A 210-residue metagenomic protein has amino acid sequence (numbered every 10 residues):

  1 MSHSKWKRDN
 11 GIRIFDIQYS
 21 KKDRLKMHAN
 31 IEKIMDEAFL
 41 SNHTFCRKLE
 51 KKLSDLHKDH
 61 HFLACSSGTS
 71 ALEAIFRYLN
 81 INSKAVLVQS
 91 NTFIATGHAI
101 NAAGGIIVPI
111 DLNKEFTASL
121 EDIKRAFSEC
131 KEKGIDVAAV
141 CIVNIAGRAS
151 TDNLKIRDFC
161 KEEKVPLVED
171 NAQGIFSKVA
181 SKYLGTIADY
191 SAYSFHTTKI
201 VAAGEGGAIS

Functional and structural regions predicted by a protein language model:
M1-I81: Conserved PLP-binding active-site segment in aminotransferase class I/II-type PLP enzymes
N42-C46, G68-L72, T92-F93, F116 (+2 more regions): Conserved donor sugar-nucleotide recognition element shared by glycan-biosynthetic enzymes
F62, K84-V86, V140: Conserved hydrophobic helix-helix packing surfaces used for dimerization/oligomerization
L63, L87, V108, P166-V168 (+1 more regions): Structural detector of well-ordered beta-strand residues that form the stable sheet scaffold of enzyme domains
I75-E129: Conserved PLP-anchoring active-site segment centered on the Schiff-base-forming lysine
F116-A203, I209-S210: Active-site phosphate-binding strand-loop segment of PLP-dependent enzymes
